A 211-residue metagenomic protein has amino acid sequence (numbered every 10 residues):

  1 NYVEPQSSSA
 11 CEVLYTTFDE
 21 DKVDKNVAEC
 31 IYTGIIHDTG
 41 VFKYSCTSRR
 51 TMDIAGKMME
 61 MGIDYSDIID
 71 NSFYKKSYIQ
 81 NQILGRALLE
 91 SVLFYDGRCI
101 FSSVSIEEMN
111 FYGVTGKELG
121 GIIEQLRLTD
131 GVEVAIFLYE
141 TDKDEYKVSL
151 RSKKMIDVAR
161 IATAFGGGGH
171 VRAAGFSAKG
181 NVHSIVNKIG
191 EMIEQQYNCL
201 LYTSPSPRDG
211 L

Functional and structural regions predicted by a protein language model:
N1-I54: Short alpha-helices
Y2-E4, F137, T203: Structural signal for conserved beta-strand scaffold positions within catalytic alpha/beta enzyme cores
Y32, H37-F165, G169-N198: Hydrophobic helix-and-loop "lid/oligomerization" segment in the mid-to-C-terminal part of catalytic domains
Y202-L211: Single conserved hydrophobic/aromatic residue that forms the stacking wall/gate of nucleotide- or nucleobase-binding
